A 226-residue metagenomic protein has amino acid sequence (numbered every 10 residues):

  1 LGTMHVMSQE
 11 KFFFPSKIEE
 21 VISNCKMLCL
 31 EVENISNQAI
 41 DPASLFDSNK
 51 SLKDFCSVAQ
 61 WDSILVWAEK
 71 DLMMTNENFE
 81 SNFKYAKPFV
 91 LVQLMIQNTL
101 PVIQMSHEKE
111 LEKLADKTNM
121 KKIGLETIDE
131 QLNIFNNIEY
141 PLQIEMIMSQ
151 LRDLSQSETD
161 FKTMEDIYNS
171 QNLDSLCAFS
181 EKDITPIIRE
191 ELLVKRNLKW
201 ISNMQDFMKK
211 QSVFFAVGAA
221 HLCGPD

Functional and structural regions predicted by a protein language model:
G2-T3, G218: A secondary-structure boundary/capping signal
M4-I184, I188-L192: Structured, acidic catalytic/metal-binding patches in enzyme active sites
E190-D226: A cross-kingdom marker for long, charged
